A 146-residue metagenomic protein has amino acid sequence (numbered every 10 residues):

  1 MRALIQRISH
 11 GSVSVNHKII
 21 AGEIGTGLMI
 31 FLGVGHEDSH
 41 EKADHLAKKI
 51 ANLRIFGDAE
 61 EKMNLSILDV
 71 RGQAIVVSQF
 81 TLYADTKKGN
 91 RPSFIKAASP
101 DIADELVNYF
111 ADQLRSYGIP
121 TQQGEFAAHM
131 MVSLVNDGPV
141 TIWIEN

Functional and structural regions predicted by a protein language model:
M1-G89, E105-N146: N-terminal, polar/charged subdomain of small-to-medium soluble alpha/beta proteins
K87-S99: A charged helix-plus-loop insertion that forms the helical arch/lid used to bind and gate nucleic-acid substrates
